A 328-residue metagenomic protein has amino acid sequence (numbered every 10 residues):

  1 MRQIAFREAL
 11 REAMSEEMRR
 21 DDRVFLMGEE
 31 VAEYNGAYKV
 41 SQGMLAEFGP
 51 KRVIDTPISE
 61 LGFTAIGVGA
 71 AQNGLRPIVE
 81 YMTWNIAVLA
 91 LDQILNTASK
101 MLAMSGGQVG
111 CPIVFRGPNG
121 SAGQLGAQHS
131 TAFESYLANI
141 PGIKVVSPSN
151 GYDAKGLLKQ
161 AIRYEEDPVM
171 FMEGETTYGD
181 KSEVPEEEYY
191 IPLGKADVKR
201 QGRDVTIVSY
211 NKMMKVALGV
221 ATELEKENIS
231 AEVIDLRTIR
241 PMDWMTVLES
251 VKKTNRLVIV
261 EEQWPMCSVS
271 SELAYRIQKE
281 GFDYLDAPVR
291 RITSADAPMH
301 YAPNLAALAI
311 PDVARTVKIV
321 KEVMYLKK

Functional and structural regions predicted by a protein language model:
M1-M172, A307-L308: Thiamine diphosphate
V31, Y38-E47, V109-V114, E175-K328: Thiamine diphosphate
